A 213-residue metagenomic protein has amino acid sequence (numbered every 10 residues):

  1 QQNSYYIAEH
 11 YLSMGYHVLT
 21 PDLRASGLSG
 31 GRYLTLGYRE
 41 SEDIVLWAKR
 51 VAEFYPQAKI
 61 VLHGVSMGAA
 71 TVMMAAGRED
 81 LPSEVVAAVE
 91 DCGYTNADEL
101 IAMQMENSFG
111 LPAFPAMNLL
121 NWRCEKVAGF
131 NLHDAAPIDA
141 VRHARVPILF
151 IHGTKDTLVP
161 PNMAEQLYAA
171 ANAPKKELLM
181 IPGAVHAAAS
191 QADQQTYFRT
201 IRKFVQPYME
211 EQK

Functional and structural regions predicted by a protein language model:
Q1-H10: The serine-hydrolase catalytic nucleophile loop
L34-Y55: Alpha/beta-hydrolase active-site loop
M74-F130, D139: Hydrolase active-site cap/lid region
P137, V146, P160-A169: Short alpha-helix in the alpha/beta-hydrolase fold that links the catalytic acid
H143-R145, F150-H152, D156: Short beta-strand/loop motif that positions the catalytic acidic residue of the alpha/beta-hydrolase fold
K155-V159, A187-A188: Acidic catalytic loop of the alpha/beta-hydrolase fold
A169-A187, Q194: Catalytic histidine neighborhood in serine/cysteine hydrolases with alpha/beta-hydrolase-type architecture
A192-K213: Catalytic active-site module of serine/aspartate enzymes centered on a nucleophile-bearing elbow/loop
